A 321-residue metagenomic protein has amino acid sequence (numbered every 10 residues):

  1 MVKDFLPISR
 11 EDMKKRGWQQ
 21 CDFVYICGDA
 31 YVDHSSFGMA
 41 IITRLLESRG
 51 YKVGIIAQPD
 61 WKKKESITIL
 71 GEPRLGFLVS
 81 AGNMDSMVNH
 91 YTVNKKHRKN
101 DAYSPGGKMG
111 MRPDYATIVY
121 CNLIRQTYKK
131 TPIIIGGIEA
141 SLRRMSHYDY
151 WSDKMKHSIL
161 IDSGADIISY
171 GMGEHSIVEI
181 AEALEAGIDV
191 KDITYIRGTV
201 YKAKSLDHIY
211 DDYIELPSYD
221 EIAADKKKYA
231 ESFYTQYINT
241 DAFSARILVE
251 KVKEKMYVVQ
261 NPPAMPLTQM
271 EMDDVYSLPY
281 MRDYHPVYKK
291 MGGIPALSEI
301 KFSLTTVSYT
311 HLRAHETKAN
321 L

Functional and structural regions predicted by a protein language model:
V2-Q20, A30, E231-L304: N-terminal [4Fe-4S]-dependent radical SAM core
G28-Y31, T317: Short polar catalytic/cofactor-binding loops
A30, G38, A57-K253, V258-N261: Glycine-rich beta-alpha loop elements in corrinoid/cobalamin-binding modules across cobalamin-dependent enzymes
I41-V53: Short helix-loop-beta junction
T310-T317: Conserved small/polar residues in nucleotide/adenosyl-binding loops
